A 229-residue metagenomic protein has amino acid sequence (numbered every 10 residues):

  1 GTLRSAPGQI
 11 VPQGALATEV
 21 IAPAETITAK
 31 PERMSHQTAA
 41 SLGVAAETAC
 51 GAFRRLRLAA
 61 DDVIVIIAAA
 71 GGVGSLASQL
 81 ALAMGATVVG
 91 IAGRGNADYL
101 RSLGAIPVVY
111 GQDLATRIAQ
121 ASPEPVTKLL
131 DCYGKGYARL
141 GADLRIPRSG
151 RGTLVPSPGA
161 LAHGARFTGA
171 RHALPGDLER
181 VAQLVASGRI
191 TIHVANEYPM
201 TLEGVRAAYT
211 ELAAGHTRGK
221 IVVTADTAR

Functional and structural regions predicted by a protein language model:
G1-R229: Terminal helix/beta-alpha structural elements that buttress the NAD(P)+-binding lobe
